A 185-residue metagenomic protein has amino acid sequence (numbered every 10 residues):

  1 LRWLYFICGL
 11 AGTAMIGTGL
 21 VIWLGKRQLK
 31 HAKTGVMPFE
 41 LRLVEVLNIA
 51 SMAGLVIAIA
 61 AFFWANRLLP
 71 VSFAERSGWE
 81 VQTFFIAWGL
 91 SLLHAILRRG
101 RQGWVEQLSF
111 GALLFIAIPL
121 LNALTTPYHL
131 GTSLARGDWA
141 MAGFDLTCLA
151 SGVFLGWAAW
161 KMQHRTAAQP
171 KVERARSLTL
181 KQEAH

Functional and structural regions predicted by a protein language model:
L1-H185: Conserved histidines in hydrophobic membrane contexts and catalytic metal-binding motifs
